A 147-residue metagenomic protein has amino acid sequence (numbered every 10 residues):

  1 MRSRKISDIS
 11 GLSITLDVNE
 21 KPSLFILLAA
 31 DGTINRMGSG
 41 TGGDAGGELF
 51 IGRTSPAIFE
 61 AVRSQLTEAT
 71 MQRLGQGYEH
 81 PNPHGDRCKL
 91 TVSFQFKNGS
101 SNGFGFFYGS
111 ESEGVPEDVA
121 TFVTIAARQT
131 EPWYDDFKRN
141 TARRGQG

Functional and structural regions predicted by a protein language model:
M1-V18, Q65, Q72-G147: Short, well-ordered, aromatic-rich surface patches in folded extracellular/luminal domains
L24-I26, G47-G52, G99-G105: Short beta-strand segments
I26-G42, D86-L90: A short, structured beta-strand/loop element
A30, R53-A61, F94-S101: A short, structured loop/turn motif at beta-sheet edges
A30-R36, G47, S55, E111-G114 (+1 more regions): Short, low-complexity, polar/charged sequence segments that are solvent-exposed and flexible
I34-D44, T124-E131: A short, surface-exposed interaction/processing loop segment used at functional sites
R36-G75: A short-motif feature that recognizes glycine-rich, charge-decorated loops that bind or process nucleotide phosphates
